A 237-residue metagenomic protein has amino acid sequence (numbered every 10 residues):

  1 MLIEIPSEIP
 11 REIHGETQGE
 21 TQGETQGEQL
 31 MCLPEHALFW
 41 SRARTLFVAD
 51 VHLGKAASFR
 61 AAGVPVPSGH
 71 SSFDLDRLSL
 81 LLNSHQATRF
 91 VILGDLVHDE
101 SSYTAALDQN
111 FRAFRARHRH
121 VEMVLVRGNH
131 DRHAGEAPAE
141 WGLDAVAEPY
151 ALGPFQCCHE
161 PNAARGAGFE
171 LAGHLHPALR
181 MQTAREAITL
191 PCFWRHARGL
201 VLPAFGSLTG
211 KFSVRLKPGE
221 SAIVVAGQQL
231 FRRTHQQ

Functional and structural regions predicted by a protein language model:
M1-L93, H98-Q237: Extended recognition/assembly regions associated with phosphoester-bond processing machinery
